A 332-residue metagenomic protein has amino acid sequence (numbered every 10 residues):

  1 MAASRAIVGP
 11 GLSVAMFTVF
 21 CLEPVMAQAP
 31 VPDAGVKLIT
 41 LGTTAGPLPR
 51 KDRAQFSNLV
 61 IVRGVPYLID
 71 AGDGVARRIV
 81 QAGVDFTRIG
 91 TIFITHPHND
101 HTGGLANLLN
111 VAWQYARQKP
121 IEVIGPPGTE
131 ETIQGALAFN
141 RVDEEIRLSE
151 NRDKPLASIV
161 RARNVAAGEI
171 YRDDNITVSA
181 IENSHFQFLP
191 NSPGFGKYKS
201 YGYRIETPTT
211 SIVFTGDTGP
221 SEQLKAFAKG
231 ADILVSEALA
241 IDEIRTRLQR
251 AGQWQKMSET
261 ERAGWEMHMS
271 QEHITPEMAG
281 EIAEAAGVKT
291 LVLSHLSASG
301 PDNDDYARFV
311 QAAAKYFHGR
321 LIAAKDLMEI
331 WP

Functional and structural regions predicted by a protein language model:
M1-R5: N-terminal secretory signal peptides that target proteins for export/translocation
A6, H96-N99, S270: Short N-terminal micro-motifs specific to bacterial/archaeal maturation and metal-cluster initiation sites
V8-P10, E122, L293, D305: Short amphipathic alpha-helical leader/targeting segments
G9-E23: Bacterial N-terminal signal peptides
M26-V213, G219, A226, N303-W331: Binuclear metal-dependent hydrolase catalytic cores
Y198-S200, P208-V213, G219-R320, A324: Cap/insert and terminal regions of metallo-dependent hydrolase folds
